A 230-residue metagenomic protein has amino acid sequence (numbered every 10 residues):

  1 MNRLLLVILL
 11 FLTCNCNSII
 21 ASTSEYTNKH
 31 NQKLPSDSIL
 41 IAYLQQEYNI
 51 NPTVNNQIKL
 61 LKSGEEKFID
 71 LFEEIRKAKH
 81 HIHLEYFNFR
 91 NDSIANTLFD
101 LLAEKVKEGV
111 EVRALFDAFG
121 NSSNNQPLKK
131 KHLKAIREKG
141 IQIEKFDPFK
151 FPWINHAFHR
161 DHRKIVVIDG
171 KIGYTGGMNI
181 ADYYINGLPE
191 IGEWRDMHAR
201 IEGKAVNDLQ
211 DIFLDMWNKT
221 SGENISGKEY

Functional and structural regions predicted by a protein language model:
N2-V7: Sec-dependent signal peptide recognition, specifically the positively charged N-region followed immediately by
I8-L9, G170: A periodicity- and composition-biased signal for non-globular, repetitive helical segments
L12-N15: C-terminal motif of bacterial Sec signal peptides marking the signal peptidase cleavage site
N17-I20: Bacterial signal peptide processing site
E25-Y48, P52: Post-signal peptide N-terminal segment of mature Sec-exported envelope proteins
L40, E47-K77, H81, N88-Y230: HKD-type phospholipase D/PLD-like phosphodiesterase module
